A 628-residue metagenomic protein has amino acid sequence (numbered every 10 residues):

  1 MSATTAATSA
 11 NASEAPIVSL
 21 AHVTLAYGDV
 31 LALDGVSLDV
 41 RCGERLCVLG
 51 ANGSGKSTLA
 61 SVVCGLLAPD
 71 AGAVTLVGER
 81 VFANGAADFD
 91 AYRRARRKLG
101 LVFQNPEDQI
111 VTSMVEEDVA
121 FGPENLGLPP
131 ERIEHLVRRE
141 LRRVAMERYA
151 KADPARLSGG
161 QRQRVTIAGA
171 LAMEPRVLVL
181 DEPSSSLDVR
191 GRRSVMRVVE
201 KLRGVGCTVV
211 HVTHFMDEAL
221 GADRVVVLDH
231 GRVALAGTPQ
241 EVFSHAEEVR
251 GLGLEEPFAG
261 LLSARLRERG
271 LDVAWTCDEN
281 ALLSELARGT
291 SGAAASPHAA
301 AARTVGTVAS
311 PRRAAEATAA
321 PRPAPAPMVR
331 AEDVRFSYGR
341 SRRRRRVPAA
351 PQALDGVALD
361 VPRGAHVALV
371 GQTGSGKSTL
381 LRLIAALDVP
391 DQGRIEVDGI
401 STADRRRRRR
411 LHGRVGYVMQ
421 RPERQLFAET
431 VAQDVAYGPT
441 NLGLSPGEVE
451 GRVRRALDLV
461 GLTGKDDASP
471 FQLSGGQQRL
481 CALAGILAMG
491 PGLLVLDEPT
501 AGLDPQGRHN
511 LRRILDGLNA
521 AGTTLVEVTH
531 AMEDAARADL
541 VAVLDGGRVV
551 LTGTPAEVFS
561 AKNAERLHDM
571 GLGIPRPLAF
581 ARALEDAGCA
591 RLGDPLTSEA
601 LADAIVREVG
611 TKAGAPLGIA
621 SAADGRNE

Functional and structural regions predicted by a protein language model:
C64, A385: Helix-to-loop junction immediately C-terminal to a conserved catalytic motif
A73-R94, R394-R410: ABC ATPase NBD Q-loop/coupling interface
E131-Y149, G447-K465: Conserved ABC ATPase "signature" region
D153-L157, Q161, S469-L473, Q477: Conserved ABC ATPase signature
V165, A170-L171, I486-L487: ABC ATPase C-loop
A172-R176, A488-G492: A short, proline-enriched helix->beta-strand linker immediately N-terminal to the Walker B motif in ABC-type P-loop
L178-D181, L494-D497: Catalytic Walker B motif of ABC-type/P-loop ATPase nucleotide-binding domains
